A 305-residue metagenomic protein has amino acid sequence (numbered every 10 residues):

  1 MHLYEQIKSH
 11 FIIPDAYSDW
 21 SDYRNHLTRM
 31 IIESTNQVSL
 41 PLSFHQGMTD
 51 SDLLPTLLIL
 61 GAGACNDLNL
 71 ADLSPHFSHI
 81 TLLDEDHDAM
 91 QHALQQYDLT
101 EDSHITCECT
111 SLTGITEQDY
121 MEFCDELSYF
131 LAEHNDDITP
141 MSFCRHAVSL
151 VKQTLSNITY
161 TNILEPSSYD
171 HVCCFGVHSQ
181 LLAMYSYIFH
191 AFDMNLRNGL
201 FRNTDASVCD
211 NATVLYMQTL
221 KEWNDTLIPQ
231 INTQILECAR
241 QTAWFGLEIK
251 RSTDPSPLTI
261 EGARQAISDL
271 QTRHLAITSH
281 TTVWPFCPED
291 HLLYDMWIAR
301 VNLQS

Functional and structural regions predicted by a protein language model:
M1-L54: Class I SAM-dependent methyltransferase Rossmann-like catalytic core, especially the SAM/SAH-binding loop
D52-C65, T81: Conserved class I S-adenosyl-L-methionine
G63-F77: Conserved SAM-binding loop of SAM-dependent methyltransferases across substrates and taxa, primarily the Class I
D86-H87: Conserved SAM/SAH-binding beta-strand->alpha-helix loop
Q96-P166: S-adenosyl-L-methionine
M141-V151, T159-L164, Q180-I228: Mobile active-site "lid"/loop adjacent to the S-adenosyl-L-methionine
C173: A conserved beta-strand element that flanks and buttresses the S-adenosyl-L-methionine
D254-S305: Class I S-adenosyl-L-methionine
